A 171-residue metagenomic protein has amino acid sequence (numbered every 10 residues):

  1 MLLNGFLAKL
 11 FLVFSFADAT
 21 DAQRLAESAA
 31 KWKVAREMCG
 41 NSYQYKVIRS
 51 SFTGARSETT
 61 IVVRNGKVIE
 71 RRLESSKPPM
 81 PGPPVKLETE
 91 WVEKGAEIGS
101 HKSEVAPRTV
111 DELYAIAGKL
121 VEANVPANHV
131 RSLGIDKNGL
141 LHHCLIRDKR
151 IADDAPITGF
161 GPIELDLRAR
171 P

Functional and structural regions predicted by a protein language model:
L7-A19: Hydrophobic h-region of N-terminal signal peptides that target proteins for export in Gram-negative bacteria
F16-A30, I146: Active-site acidic/histidine clusters and adjacent loop/turn architecture that either coordinate catalytic ions
T20-A26, R49, R56, S76-P83: Flexible, solvent-exposed loop/hinge segments and secondary-structure transition points
K31, I48, T53, P83-P171: Mature, soluble, non-transmembrane domains
E37-S50: A short, Trp-centered hydrophobic/proline-enriched beta-strand micro-motif
Y45, V68-R71, H143: Short hydrophobic/aromatic-rich beta-strand segments that constitute the beta-sheet cores of beta-sandwich/beta-barrel
E58-V62, S132-G134: Short, surface-exposed charged micro-motifs
V63-K67: Short acidic-glycine loop/turn motifs at beta-strand connectors
